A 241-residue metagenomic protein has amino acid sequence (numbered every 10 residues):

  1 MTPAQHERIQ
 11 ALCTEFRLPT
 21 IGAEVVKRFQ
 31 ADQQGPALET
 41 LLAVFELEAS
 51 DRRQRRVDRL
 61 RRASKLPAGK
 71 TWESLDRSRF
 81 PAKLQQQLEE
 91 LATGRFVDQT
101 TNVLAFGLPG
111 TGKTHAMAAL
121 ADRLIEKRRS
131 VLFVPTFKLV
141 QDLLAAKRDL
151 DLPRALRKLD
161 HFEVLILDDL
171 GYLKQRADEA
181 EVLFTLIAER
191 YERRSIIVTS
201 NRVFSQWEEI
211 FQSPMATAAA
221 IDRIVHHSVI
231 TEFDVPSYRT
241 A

Functional and structural regions predicted by a protein language model:
M1-A11, A241: Intrinsically disordered, low-complexity and often Lys/Arg-enriched segments
Q10, T14-P67: Interdomain "pre-motor" coupling segment immediately N-terminal to P-loop NTPase/helicase cores
V25, S130, V134, K138-V164 (+1 more regions): Replace "adjacent to P-loop NTPase cores in ATP/GTP-dependent enzymes" with "adjacent to NTP-binding cores
K70-A92: N-terminal pre-Walker A segment at the start of P-loop NTPase domains
A92-T100: Phosphate-binding P-loop
T100-A116: Walker A/P-loop nucleotide-binding motif
T100-L104, L120-R123, K127-L143: Conserved post-Walker A coupling segment in P-loop NTPases
